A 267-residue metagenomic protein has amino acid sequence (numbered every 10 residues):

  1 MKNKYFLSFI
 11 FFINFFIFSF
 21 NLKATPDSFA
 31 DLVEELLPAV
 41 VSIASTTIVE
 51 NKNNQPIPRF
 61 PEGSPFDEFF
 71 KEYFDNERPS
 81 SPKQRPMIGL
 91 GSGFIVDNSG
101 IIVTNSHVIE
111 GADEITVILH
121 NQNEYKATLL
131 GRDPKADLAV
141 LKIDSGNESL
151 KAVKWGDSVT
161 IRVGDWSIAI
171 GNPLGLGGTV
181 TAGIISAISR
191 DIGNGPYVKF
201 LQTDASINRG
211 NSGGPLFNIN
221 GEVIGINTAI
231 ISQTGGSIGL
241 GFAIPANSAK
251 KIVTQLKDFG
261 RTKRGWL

Functional and structural regions predicted by a protein language model:
M1-F9: Bacterial N-terminal signal peptides that target proteins for export
S8-F18: Bacterial N-terminal signal peptides
L22-L267: Serine-dependent protease modules
